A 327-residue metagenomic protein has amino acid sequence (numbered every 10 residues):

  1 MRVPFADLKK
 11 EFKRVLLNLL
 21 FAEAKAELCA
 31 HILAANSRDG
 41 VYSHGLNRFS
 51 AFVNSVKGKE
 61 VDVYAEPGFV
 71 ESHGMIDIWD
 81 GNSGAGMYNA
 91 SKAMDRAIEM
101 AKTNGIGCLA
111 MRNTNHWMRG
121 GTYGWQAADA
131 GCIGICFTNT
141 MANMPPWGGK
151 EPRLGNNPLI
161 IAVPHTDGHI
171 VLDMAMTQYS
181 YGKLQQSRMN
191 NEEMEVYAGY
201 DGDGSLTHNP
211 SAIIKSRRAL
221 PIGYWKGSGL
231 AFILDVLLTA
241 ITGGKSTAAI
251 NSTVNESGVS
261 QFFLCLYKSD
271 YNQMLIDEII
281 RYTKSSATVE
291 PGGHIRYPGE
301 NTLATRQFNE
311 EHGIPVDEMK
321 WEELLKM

Functional and structural regions predicted by a protein language model:
M1-V3, K10, R14-L28, A34 (+4 more regions): Acidic, glycine/proline-rich low-complexity segments that act as flexible tails and inter-domain linkers
R2-V3, L8, N18, I241 (+1 more regions): Catalytic-core signal marking the mid-to-C-terminal active-site face
L46-M100: Active-site cofactor/substrate anionic-group-binding motifs, chiefly glycine- and Lys/Arg-rich phosphate-binding loops
I76-T166: A generic, well-ordered mixed alpha/beta core segment in the N-terminal half of proteins
M144-S211: Phosphate/diphosphate-binding glycine-rich loops and adjacent basic-rich segments that engage nucleotide
L154, P158-I161, A175, G229-K245 (+2 more regions): N-terminal nucleophile
M189-I250: Secondary-shell segments that build the walls of catalytic and ion/ligand-binding clefts
